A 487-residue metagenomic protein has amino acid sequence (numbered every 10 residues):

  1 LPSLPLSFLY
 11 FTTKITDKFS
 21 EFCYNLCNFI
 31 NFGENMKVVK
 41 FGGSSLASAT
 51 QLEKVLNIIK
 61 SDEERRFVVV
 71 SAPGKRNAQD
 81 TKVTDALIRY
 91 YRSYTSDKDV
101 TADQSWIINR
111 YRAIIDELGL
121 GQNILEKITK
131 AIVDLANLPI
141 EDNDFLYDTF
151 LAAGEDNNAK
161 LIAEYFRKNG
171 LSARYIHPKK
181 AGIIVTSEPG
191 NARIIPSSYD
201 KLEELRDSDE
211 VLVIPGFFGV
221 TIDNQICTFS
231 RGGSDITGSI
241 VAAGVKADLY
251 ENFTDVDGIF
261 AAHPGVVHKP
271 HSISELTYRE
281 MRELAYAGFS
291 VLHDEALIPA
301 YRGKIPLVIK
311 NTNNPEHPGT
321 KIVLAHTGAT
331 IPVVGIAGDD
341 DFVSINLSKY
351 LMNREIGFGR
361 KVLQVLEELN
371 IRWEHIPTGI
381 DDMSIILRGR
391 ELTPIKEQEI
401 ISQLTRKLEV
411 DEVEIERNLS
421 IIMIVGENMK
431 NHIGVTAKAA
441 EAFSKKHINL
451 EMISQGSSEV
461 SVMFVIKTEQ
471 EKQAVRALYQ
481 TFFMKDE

Functional and structural regions predicted by a protein language model:
L1-N28: Low-complexity proline/serine/threonine-rich segments in eukaryotic and viral proteins
K14, Y24, N28-H293, L297 (+2 more regions): Nucleotide/pyrophosphate-binding catalytic subdomain
M36-K37, R65-V68, S172-R174, E210-V213 (+14 more regions): Structural motif
P73-G74, V256-G258, L307, N311-E316 (+3 more regions): Glycine-rich beta-alpha junction loops
A181-G182, D257-G258, P315, D381 (+1 more regions): Positions that flank functional sites
L292-D294, G303, N313-T320, P394-E397: Surface-exposed amphipathic alpha-helical tracts and adjacent flexible/coil segments at the periphery of soluble enzymes
P318-E487: A conserved regulatory-domain signal marking ACT and ACT-like small-molecule sensing domains and adjacent regulatory
